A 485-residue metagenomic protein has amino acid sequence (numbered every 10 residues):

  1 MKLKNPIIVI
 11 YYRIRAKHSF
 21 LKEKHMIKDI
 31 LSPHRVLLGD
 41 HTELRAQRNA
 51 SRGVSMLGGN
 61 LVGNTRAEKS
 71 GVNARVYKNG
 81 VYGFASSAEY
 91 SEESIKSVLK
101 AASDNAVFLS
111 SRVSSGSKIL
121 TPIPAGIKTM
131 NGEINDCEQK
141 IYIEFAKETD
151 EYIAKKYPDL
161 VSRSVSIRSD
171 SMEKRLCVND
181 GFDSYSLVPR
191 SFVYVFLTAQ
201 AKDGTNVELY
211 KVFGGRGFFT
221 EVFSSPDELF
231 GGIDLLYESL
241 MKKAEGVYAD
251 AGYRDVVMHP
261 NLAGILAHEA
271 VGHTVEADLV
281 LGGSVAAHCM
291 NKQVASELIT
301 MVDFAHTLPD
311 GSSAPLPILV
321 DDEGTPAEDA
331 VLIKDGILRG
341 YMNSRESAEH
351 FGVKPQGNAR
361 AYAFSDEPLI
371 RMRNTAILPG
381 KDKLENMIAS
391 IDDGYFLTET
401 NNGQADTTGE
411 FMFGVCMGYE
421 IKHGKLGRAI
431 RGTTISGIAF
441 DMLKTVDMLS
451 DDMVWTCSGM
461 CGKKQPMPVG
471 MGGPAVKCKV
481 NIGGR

Functional and structural regions predicted by a protein language model:
K2-R485: N-terminal small-residue-enriched
